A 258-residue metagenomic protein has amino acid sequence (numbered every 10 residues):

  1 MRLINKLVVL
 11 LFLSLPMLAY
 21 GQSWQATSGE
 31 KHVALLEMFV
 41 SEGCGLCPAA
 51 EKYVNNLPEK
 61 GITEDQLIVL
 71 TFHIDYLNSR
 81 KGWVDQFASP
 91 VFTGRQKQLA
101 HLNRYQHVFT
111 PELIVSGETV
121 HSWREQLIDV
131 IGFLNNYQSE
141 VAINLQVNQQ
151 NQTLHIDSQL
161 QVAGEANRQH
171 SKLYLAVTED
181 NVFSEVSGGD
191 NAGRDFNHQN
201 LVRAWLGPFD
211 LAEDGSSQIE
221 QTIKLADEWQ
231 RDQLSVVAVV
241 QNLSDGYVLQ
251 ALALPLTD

Functional and structural regions predicted by a protein language model:
M1-L3: N-terminal secretory signal peptides that target proteins for export/translocation
K6-P16: Bacterial N-terminal signal peptides
A19-S23: Boundary at the C-terminal end of the N-terminal hydrophobic targeting segment
G29-G45, V69-L70: Short active-site neighborhood of thiol/selenol oxidoreductases, capturing the structured segment around
S41-G45, Y53, I74-S79, T119-S122: Solvent-exposed loop/turn segments at secondary-structure junctions within structured extracellular/periplasmic domains
L46-I62: Typically the conserved alpha-helix immediately C-terminal to a functionally engaged Cys/Sec in thioredoxin-like
T63-G94: Thiol-based oxidoreductase modules, predominantly thioredoxin-like and allied folds used for disulfide exchange
W83-D258: Short, conserved sequence motifs used for protein processing/export or organelle targeting and for catalysis
